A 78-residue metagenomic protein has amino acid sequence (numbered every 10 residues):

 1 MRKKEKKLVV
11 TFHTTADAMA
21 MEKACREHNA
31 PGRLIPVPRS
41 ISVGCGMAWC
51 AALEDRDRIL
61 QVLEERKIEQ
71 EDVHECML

Functional and structural regions predicted by a protein language model:
M1-K4: Solvent-exposed alpha-helices and their adjacent loops that cap or buttress functional pockets in soluble metabolic
K6-L8, H74: Short helix-onset patch at the extreme N-terminus, typifying the N->h transition of secretory signal peptides
V9, H13-R58: Amphipathic, hydrophobic secondary-structure cores in small proteins
C50-L78: C-terminal structural segments of small proteins and small subunits
